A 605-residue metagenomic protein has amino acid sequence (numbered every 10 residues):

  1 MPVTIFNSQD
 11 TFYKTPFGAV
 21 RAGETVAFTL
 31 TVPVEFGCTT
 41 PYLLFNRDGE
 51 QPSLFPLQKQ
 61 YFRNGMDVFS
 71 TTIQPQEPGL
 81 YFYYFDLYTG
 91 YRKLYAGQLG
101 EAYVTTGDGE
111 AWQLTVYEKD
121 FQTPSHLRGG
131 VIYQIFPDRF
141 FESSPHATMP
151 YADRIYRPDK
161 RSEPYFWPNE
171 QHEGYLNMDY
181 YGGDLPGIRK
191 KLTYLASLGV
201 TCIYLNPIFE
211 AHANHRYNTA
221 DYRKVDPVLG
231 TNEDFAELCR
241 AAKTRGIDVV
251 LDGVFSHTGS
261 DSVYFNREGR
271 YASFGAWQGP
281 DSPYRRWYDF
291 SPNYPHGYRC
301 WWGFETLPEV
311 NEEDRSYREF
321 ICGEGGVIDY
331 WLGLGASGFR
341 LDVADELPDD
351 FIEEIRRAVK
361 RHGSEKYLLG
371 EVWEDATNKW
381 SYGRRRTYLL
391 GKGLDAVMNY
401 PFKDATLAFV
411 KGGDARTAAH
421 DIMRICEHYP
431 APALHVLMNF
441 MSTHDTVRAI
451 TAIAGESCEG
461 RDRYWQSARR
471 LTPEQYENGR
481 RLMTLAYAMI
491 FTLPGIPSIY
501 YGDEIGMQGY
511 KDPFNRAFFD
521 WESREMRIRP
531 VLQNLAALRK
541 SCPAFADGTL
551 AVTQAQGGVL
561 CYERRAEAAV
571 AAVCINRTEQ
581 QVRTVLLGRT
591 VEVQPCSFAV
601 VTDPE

Functional and structural regions predicted by a protein language model:
M1-Y133, H362: Glycan-association/targeting regions that enable binding to alpha-glucans and other polysaccharides
T15, A27, V552-L587: Carbohydrate-binding surface patches
L30, I135, L195, L205 (+10 more regions): Conserved, mostly hydrophobic/aromatic
V32-V34, V591-E605: C-terminal beta-strand-rich structural cap/linker in extracellular carbohydrate-active enzymes
F136-C202, I208-L334, I355-R361, N378: Substrate-binding/active-site clefts of carbohydrate-active enzymes
D138, Y382-G383, H435-L471, Y487-R524: Aromatic/acidic polysaccharide-binding cleft in carbohydrate-active enzymes
C239-D248, S256-H257, S262-S273, V327 (+3 more regions): Active-site-proximal helices and loops of the catalytic beta/alpha 8
I425-Y429, Y487-M489, M507, G557-E567: Short, surface-exposed beta-strand/loop micro-motifs that present aromatic residues
